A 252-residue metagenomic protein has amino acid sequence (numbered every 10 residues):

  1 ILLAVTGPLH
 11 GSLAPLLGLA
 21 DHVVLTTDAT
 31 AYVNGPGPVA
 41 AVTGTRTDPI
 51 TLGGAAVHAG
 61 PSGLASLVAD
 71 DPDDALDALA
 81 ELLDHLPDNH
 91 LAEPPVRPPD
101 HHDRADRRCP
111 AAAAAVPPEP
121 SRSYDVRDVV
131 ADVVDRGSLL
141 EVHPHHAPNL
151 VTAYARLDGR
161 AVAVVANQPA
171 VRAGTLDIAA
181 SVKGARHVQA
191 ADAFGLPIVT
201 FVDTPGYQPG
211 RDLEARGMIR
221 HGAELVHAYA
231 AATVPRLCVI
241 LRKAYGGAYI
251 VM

Functional and structural regions predicted by a protein language model:
I1-V251: Ligand-binding clefts of soluble mixed alpha/beta catalytic domains
